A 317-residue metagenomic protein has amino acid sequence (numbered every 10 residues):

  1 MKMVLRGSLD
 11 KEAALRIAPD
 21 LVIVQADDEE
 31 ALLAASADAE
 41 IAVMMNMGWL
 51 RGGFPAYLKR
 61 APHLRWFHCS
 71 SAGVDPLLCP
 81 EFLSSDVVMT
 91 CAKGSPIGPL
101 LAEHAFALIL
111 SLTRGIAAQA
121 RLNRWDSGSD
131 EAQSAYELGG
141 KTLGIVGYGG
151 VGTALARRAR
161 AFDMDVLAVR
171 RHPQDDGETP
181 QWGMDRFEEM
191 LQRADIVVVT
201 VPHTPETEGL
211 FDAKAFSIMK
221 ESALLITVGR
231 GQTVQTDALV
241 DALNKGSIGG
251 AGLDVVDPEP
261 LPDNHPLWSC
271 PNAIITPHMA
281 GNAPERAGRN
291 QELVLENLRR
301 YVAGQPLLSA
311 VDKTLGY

Functional and structural regions predicted by a protein language model:
M1-V88: An N-terminal-biased, well-structured beta-alpha scaffold segment characteristic of Rossmann-like dinucleotide-binding
L5, L143-I145: Hydrophobic Val/Ile/Leu positions in short beta-strands of Rossmann-like dinucleotide-binding domains
L83-T142: Phosphate-binding beta-alpha-beta segment of Rossmann-like dinucleotide-binding domains, i.e., the NAD(P)
T90, S222, V228-Y317: Rossmann-like dinucleotide-binding domain for NAD(H)/NADP(H)
A102-A118, A161-F162, E292-Q305: Oxidoreductase and adenylate-handling cofactor-binding alpha/beta cores
Y148-G149: Glycine-rich Rossmann-fold phosphate-binding loop(s) that bind the pyrophosphate of adenine dinucleotide cofactors
G152-T153: N-terminal Rossmann-fold NAD(P) dinucleotide-binding loop
R171-P266: Rossmann-like adenosine-cofactor binding region
